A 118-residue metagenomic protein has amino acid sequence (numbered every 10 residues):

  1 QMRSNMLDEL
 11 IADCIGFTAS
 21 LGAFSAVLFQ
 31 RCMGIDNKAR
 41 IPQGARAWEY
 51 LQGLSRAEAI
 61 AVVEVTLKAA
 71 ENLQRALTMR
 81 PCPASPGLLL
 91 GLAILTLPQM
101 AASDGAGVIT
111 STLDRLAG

Functional and structural regions predicted by a protein language model:
R3-I41: Post-HExxH zinc-binding segment in Zn-dependent metallohydrolases
R40-A45, Y50: Basic, amphipathic N-terminal segments
W48-G118: Pan-zinc metallopeptidase signature
